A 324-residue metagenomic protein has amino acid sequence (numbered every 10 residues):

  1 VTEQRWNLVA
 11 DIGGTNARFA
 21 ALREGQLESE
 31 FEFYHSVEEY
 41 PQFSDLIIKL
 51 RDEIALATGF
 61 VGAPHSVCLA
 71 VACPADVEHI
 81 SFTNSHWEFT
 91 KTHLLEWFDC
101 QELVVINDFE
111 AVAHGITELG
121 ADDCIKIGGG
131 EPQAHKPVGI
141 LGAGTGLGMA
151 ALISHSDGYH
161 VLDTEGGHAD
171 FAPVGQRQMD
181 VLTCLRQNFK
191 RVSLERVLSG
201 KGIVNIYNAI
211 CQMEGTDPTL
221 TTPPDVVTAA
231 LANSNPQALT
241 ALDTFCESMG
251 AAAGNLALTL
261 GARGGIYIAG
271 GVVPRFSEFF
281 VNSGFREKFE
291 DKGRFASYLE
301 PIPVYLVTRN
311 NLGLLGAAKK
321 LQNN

Functional and structural regions predicted by a protein language model:
V1-A55, G59, A63, D180-N324: ATP-binding/phosphotransfer module of carbohydrate and carboxylate kinases, centering on a glycine-rich
N7-D11, S66-C68, V104, V138-G142 (+1 more regions): Short glycine-aspartate micro-motif
A17, P74-D76, G146-A150, N205 (+1 more regions): Short, acidic Gly/Pro/Ser/Thr-rich loop/turn segments
A21-L22, I48, I80-F82, T117-E118 (+2 more regions): Short amphipathic alpha-helical segments
V37, F82-S85, V104-A111, G130-Q133 (+2 more regions): Active-site nucleophile and cofactor-binding loops and adjacent substrate-binding regions of central metabolic enzymes
A57-V105, A113-D123, I140, R275-E278: Short beta-strand-loop/turn "lid" adjacent to the catalytic site in phosphate-handling enzymes
E102-Q133, P224-P236, D243-C246, A251: ATP-dependent carbohydrate kinase catalytic cores
K126-L194, E278, G284-E290, R294-A296: Glycine-rich phosphate-binding loop of actin/hexokinase-like ATP-binding domains
